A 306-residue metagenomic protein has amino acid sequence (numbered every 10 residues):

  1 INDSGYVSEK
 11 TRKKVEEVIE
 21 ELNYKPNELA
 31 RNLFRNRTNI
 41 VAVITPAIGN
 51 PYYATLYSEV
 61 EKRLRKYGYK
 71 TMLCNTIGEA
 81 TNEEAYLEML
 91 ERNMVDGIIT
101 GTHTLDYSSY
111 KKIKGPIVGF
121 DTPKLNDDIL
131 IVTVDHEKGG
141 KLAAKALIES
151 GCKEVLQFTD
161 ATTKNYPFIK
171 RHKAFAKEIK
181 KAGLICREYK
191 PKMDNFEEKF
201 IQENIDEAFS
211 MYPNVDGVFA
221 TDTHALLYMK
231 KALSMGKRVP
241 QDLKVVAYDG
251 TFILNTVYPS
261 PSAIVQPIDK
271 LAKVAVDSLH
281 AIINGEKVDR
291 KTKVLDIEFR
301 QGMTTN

Functional and structural regions predicted by a protein language model:
I1-R37, N306: N-terminal helix-turn-helix DNA-binding module of bacterial transcription factors
E20-S58, Y67, I77, M89-R92: N-terminal helix-turn-helix/winged-helix DNA-binding helices and compositionally similar short basic alpha-helical
L64-N75, Q157, H172, A176-K199: Short beta-strand elements in bilobed, periplasmic/extracellular small-molecule ligand-binding domains
L87, V95-G101, L156-T159, P191 (+2 more regions): Periplasmic-binding protein-like
G101-L142, D249-P261: Flexible loop/hinge segments that line or gate small-molecule binding clefts
V132-Q157, K173, E198-D206, Q266-N284: Hydrophobic alpha-helical segments within soluble ligand-binding/sensing domains
K141-E188, K287, K291-N306: An alpha-beta-alpha
D206-F219, T223-N306: Flexible loop/turn connectors
